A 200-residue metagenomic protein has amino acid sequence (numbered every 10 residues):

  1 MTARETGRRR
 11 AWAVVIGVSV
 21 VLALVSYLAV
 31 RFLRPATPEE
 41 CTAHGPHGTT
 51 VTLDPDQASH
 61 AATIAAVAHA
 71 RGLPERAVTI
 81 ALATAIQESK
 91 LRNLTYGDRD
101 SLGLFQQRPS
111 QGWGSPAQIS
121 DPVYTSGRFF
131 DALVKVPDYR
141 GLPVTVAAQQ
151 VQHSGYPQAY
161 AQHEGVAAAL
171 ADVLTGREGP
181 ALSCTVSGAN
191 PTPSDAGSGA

Functional and structural regions predicted by a protein language model:
M1-G45, P116-A200: Non-catalytic cell-wall polysaccharide-engagement segments
E40-A81, I86, D195-A200: Export/targeting segments at the very N-terminus of extracytoplasmic proteins
T49-T52, A68-G72, G112-Q118, V134-P137: A short glycine/serine-rich beta->alpha loop
A61, S101-L104, P122, S126: Amphipathic alpha-helical segments in well-structured domains
V78, L94, D100: Glycine-rich phosphate/pyrophosphate-binding loops and their adjacent beta-strand/loop elements at enzyme active sites
A81-A83, Q106-R108, Q150-Q152: Soluble periplasmic/extracytoplasmic beta-strand elements of cell-envelope proteins
E88-Y96, Y156-A161: Secretory-pathway/luminal and periplasmic proteins that interact with or process carbohydrate-rich
R99-W113: Substrate-binding/active-site groove segments that recognize and process beta-1,4-linked N-acetyl-hexosamine
